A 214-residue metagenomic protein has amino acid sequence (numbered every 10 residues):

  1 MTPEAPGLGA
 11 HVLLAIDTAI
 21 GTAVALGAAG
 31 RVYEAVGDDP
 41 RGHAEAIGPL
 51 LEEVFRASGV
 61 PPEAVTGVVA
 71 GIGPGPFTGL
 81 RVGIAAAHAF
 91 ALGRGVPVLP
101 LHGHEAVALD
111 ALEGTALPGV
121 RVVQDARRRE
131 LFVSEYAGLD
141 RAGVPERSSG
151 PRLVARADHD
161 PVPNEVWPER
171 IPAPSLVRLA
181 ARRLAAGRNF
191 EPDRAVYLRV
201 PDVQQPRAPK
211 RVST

Functional and structural regions predicted by a protein language model:
M1-A29, D38-A46, L99-T214: Oxyanion-binding and handling regions
A29-V32, A85-R94, G138-R141: A glycine- and small-aliphatic-rich helix-loop capping segment at beta-alpha/alpha-beta transitions that lines
A35: Acidic/histidine-rich, surface-exposed loop or edge segments in extracytoplasmic proteins
L51-G67: Phosphate/pyrophosphate-binding loops at sites that engage ATP/ADP/AMP, CoA/4′-phosphopantetheine, polyphosphate
E52-E53, L92, R178-R182: Short glycine/serine- and small hydrophobic-enriched flexible loop segments
G67-V98: DPxDG-like acidic metal-binding loop motif
